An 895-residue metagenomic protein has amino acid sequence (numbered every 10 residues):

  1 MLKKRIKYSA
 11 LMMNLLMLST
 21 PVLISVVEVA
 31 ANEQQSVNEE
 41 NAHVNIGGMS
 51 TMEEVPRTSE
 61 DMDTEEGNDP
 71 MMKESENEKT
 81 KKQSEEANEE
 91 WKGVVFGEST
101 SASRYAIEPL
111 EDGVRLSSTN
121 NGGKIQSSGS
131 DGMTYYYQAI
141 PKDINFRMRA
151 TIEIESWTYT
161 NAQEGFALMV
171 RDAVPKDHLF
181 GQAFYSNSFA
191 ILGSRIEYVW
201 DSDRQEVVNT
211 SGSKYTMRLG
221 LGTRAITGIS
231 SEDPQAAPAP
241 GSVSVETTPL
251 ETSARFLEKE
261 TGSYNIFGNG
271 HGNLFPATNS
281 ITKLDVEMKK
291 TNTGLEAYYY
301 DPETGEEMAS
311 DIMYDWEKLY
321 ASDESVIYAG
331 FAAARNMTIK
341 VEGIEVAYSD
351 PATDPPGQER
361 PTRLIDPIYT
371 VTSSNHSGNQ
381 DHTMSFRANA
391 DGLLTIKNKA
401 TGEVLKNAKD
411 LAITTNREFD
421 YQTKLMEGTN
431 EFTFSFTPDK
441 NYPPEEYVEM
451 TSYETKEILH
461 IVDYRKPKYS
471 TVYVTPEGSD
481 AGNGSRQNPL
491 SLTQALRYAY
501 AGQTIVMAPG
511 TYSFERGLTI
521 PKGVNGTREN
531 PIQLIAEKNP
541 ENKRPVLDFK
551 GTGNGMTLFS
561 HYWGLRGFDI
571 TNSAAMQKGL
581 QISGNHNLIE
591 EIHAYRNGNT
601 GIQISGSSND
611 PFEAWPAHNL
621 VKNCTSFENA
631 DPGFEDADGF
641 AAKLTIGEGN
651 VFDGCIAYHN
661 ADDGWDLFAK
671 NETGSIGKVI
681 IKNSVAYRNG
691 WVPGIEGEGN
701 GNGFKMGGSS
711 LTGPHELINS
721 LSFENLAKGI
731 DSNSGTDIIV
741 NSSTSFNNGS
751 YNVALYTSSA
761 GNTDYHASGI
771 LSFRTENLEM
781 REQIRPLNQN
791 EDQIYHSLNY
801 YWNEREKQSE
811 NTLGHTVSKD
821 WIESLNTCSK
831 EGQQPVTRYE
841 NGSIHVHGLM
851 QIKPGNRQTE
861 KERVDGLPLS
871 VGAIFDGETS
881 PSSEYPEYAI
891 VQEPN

Functional and structural regions predicted by a protein language model:
G47, M52, E60-M62, G67-T362: Extracellular glycan-recognition regions
Y159, E515-L518, R544, F549-L558 (+13 more regions): Short glycine/acidic-rich loop motifs that flank beta-strands on beta-rich extracellular proteins
V341, M507, L534, W563-G567 (+13 more regions): All-beta strand scaffolds that present successive hydrophobic residues in beta-strands
R360, G749, S759-N895: Acidic, glycine- and Ser/Thr-rich low-complexity intrinsically disordered tracts in extracellular/secreted proteins
V448-Q494, T511: Right-handed parallel beta-helix/beta-solenoid
V472-P476, T493-F514, P531-N539: Glycine-rich repeat segments that build the extracellular carbohydrate-interaction surface of secreted and virion
T475, A508, P521, I535-E537 (+24 more regions): Feature marks extracellular polysaccharide-active and adherence modules
Q487, N525-K578, A630: Right-handed parallel beta-helix/beta-spiral solenoid domain characteristic of secreted/periplasmic
